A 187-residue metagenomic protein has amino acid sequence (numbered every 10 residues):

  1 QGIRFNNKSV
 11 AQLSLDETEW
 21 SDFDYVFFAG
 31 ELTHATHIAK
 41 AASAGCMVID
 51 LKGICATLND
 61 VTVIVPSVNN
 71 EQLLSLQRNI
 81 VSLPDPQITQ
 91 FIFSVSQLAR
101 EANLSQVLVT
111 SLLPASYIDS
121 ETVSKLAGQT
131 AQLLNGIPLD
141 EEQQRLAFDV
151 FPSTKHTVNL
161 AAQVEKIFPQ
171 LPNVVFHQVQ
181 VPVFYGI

Functional and structural regions predicted by a protein language model:
Q1-Q144, Q170-V174: N-terminal Rossmann-like NAD(P) cofactor-binding subdomain of oxidoreductases, focused on the glycine-rich
D140-E141, R145-I187: Contiguous C-terminal substrate-recognition/catalytic subdomains in enzyme active sites
